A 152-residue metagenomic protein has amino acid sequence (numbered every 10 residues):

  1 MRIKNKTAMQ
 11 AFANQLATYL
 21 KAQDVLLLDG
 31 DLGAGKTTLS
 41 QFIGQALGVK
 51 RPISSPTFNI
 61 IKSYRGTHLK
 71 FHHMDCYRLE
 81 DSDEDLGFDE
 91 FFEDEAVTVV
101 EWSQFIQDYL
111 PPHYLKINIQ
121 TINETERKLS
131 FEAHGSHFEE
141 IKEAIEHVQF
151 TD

Functional and structural regions predicted by a protein language model:
M1-Q15: N-terminal pre-Walker A segment at the start of P-loop NTPase domains
L16-Q23: Phosphate-binding P-loop
L26-L28: Hydrophobic anchor at the beta1->P-loop junction of P-loop NTPases
L32: The conserved Walker
K36: Conserved lysine of the Walker
Q45, F92-D152: Short phosphate-coordinating micro-motif centered on Lys-Gly-acidic
V49-Y64: Short beta-strand-centered segment that lines the nucleotide-binding/catalytic pocket of NTP-utilizing
Y77-D94: Switch II of P-loop NTPase G domains
